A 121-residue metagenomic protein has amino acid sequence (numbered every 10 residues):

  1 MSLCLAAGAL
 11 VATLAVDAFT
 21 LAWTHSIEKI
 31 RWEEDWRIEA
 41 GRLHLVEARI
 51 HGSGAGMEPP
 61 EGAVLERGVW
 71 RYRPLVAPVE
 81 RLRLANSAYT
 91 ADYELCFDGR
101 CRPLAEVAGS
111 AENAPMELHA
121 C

Functional and structural regions predicted by a protein language model:
C4, G8-P59: N-terminal secretory signal peptides
P59-C121: Mature, soluble, non-transmembrane domains
